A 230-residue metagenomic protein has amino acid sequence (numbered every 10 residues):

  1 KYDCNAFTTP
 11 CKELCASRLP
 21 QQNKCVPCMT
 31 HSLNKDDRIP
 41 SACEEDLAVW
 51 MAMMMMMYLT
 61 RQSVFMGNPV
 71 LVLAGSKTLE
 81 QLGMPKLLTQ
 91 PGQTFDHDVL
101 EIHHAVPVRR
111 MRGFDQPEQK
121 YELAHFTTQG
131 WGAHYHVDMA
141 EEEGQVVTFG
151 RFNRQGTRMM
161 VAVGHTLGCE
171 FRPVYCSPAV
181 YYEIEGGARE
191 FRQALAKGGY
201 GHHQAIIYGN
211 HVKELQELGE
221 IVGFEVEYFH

Functional and structural regions predicted by a protein language model:
K1-P20: A charged, amphipathic alpha-helical module
Y2, A6-F7, D46-W50, G209-K213: Conserved active-site and cofactor/substrate-binding residues in soluble primary-metabolism enzymes
K12-L14, L71-V72, P107: Short, glycine-/Ser/Thr-/acidic-enriched flexible segments
A16-L33: Extended, charged helical/alpha-beta scaffold domains that provide interaction surfaces
T30-R38, C43: Acidic, His- and aromatic-enriched active-site or binding-groove loops in soluble protein domains that engage sugars
P40-L79: Catalytic phosphate/nucleotide-handling subdomain of diverse soluble enzymes
T78-P107: Conserved anion/nucleotide-ligand pocket segment
R110-H230: Extended hydrophobic packing segments that form well-structured cores
